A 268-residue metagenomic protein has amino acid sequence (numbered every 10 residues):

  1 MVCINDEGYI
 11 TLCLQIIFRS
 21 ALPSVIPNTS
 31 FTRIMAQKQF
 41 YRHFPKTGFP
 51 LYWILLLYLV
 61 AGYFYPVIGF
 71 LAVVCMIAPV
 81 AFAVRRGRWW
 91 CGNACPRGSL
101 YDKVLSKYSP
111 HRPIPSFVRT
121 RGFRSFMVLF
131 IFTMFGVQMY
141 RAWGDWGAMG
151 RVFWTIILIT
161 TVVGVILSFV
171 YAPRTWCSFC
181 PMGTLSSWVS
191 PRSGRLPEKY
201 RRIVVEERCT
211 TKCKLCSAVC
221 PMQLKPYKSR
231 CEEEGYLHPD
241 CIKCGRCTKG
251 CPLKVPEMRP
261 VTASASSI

Functional and structural regions predicted by a protein language model:
N5, T11-I268: Non-ligating segments of multi-cofactor redox enzymes
